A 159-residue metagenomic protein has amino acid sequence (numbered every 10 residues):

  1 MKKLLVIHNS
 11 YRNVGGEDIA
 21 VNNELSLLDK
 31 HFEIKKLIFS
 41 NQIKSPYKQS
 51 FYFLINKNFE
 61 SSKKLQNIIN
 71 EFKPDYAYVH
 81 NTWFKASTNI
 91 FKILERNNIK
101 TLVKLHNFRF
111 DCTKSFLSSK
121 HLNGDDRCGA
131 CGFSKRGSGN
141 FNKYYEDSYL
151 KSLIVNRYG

Functional and structural regions predicted by a protein language model:
M1-G159: Catalytic cores of nucleotide-sugar-dependent glycosyltransferases that transfer UDP/GDP/TDP-activated
